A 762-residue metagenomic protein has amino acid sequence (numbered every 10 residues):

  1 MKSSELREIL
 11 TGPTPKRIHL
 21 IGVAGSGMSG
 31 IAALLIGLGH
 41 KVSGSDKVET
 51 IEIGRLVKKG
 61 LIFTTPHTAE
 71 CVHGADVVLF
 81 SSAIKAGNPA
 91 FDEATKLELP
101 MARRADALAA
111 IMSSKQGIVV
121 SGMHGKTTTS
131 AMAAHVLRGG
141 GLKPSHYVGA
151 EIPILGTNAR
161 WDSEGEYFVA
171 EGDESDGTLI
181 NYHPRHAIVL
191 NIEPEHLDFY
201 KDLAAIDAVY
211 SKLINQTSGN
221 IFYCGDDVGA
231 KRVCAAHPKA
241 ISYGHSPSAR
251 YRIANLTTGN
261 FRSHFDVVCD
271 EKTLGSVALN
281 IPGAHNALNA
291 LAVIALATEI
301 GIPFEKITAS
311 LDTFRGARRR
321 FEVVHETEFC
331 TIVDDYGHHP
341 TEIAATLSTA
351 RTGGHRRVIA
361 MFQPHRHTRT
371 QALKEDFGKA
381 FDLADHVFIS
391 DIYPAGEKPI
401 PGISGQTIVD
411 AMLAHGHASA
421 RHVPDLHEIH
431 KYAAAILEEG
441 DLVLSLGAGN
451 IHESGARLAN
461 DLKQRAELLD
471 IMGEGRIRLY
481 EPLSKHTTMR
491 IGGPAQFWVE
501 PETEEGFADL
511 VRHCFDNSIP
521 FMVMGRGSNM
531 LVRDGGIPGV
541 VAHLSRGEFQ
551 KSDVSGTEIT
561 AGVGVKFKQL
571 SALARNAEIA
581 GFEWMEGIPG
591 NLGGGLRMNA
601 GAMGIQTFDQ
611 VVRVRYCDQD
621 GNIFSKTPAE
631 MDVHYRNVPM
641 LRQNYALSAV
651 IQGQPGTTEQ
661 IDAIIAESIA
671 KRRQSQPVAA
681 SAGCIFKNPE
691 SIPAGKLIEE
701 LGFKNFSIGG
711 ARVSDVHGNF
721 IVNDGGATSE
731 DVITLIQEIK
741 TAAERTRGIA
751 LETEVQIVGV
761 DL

Functional and structural regions predicted by a protein language model:
M1-A107, V228, A249, A254 (+2 more regions): N-terminal leader/targeting and accessory segments in enzymes
K2-S3, I9-H19, G27, L34-L38 (+3 more regions): Nucleotide phosphate-binding/pyrophosphate-handling subdomain across enzymes that bind or process nucleotide phosphates
I9, T14-P15, L34-G37, V57 (+5 more regions): Phosphate-binding loop of NTP-binding sites
I118-G122, K568-V612, S681: A gly/ser-rich beta-alpha-beta helix-loop segment of oxidoreductase catalytic cores
G378-E439: C-terminal helical cap/extension that packs against the catalytic core of soluble nucleotide-cofactor enzymes
L468-L592: Anion-binding (especially nucleotide phosphate/pyrophosphate-binding) glycine-rich loop and adjoining beta-alpha core
L479, M530, C617-L762: Phosphate/pyrophosphate- and phosphate-bearing ligand-binding catalytic cores of soluble enzymes
G492, V499-E504, L531-F549, R597-P628 (+1 more regions): Structural signature of FAD isoalloxazine-binding scaffolds in flavoprotein oxidoreductases
